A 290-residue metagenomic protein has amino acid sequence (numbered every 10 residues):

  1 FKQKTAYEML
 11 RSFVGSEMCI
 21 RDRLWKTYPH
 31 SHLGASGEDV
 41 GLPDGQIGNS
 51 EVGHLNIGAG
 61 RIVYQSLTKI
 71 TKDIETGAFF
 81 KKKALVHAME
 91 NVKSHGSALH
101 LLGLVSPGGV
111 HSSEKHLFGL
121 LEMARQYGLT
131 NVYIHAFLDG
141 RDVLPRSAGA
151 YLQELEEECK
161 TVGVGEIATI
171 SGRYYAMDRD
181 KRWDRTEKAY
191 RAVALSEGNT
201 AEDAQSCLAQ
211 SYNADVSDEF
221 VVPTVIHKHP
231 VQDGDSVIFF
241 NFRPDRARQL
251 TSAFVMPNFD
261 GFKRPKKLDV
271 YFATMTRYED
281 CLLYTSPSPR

Functional and structural regions predicted by a protein language model:
F1-G15, I20, Y284-R290: Single conserved hydrophobic/aromatic residue that forms the stacking wall/gate of nucleotide- or nucleobase-binding
L10-R11, A124, H229: Structural motif
S16-E17, R21-V162, E166-Y174, D184 (+3 more regions): Active-site nucleophile/metal-coordination loop of metallo-enzymes that catalyze phosphate/sulfate and related
G96-S97, Q232-G234: Short hydrophobic "helix-edge" motifs at membrane interfaces and signal-peptide entry regions
V143-Q232, I238-F242, A247-K267: Long, well-ordered, tryptophan-enriched scaffold segments
